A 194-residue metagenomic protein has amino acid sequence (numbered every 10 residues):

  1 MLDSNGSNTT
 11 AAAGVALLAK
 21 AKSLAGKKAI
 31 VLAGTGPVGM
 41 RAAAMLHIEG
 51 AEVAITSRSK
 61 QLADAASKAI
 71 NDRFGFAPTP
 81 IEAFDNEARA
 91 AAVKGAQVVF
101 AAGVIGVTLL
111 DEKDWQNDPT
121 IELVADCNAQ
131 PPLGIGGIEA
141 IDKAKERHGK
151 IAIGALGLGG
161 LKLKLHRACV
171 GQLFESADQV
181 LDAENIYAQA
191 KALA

Functional and structural regions predicted by a protein language model:
M1-A25, I153-G159: Glycine/serine-rich phosphate-binding loop and adjoining beta1-alpha1 elements at the start of nucleotide-handling
M1-S4, V31, A125-C127: General beta-strand structural signal in soluble alpha/beta enzymes
S4, L32-G36, D118: Alpha-helical transmembrane segments of multi-pass membrane proteins, especially transporters and channels
T9, A13, R58-Q61, A65 (+3 more regions): Conserved active-site and cofactor/substrate-binding residues in soluble primary-metabolism enzymes
A11, G36-A42, A63-D64, V107-L110 (+1 more regions): Short glycine/serine/threonine-rich phosphate/pyrophosphate-binding segments that cradle anionic phosphate groups
A21-V98: Glycine-rich phosphate/diphosphate-binding loop of Rossmann-like nucleotide-binding domains
P78-A152: Rossmann-like adenosine-cofactor binding region
Q130-A194: Adenosine-phosphate binding glycine-rich loop
